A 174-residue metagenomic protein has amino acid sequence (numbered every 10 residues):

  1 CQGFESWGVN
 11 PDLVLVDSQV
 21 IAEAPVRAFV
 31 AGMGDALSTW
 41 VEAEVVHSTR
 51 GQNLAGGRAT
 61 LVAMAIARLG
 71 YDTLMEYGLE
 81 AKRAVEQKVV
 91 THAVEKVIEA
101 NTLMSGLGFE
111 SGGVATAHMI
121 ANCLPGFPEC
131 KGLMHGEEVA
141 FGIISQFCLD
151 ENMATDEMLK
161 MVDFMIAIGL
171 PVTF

Functional and structural regions predicted by a protein language model:
C1-V62: A glycine/threonine-rich phosphate-anchoring loop and its flanking beta-alpha core in nucleotide/phosphate-binding
W40, E44-S48, Y77, A81 (+1 more regions): A short secondary-structure junction motif
L54-I166: Active-site segments that bind and position negatively charged phosphate/pyrophosphate groups
P171-F174: Short, intrinsically disordered, charge-balanced linker/junction segments flanking boundaries in proteins
